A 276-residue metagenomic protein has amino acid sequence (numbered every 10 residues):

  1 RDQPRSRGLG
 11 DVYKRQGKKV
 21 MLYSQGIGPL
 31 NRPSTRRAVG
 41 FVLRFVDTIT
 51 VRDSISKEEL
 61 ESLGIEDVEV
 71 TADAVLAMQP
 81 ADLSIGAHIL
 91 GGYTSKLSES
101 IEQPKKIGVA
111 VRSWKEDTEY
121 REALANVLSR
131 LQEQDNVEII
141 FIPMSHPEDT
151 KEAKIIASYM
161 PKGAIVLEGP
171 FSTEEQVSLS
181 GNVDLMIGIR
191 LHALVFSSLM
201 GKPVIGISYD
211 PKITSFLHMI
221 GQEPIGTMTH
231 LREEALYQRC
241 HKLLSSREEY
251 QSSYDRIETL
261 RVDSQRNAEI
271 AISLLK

Functional and structural regions predicted by a protein language model:
R1, L22-R32, V70-E152: Active-site donor-nucleotide binding/catalytic segment of nucleotide-sugar enzymes
D2-Y13: Single conserved hydrophobic/aromatic residue that forms the stacking wall/gate of nucleotide- or nucleobase-binding
K14-V70, A77: Active-site-proximal region of nucleotide-activated glycan assembly enzymes, centered on histidine/acidic-rich loops
A72, E148, G163-F171: Active-site donor-binding acidic/aromatic loop of nucleotide-activated sugar and phosphosugar transferases involved
G181-I187: Acidic donor-binding loop of glycosyltransferase active sites
V195, L199-R239: Catalytic binding pocket for nucleotide-activated donors in carbohydrate/polymer assembly enzymes
H241-I257: Conserved donor-nucleotide binding/catalytic region of nucleotide-linked donor-dependent transferases
R261-K276: C-terminal alpha-helical cap of glycosyltransferases
